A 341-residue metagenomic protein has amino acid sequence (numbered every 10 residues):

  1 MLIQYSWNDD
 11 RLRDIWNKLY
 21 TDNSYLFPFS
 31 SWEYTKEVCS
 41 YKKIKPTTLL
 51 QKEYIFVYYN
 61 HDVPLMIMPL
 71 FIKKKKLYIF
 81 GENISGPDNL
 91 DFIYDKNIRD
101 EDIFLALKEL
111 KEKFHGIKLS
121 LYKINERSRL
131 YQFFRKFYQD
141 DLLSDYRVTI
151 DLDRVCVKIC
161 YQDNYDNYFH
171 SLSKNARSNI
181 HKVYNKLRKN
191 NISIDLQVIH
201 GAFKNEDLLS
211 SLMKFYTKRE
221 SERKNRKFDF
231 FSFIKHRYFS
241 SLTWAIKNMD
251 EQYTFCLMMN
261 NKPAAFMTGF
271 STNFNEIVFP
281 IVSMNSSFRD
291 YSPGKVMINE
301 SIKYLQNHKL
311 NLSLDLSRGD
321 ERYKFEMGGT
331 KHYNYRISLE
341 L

Functional and structural regions predicted by a protein language model:
L2-I79, I124-F133, F137, D145-C156 (+1 more regions): A conserved beta-strand-loop-helix scaffold within acyl/acetyltransferase catalytic domains
K75-L152, F274-K331: Acyl-donor binding region in acyl/amide transferases
I159-Y161, S338-L341: Short beta-strand-to-coil "C-cap" segments at the C-terminal boundary of structured domains/repeats, marking
